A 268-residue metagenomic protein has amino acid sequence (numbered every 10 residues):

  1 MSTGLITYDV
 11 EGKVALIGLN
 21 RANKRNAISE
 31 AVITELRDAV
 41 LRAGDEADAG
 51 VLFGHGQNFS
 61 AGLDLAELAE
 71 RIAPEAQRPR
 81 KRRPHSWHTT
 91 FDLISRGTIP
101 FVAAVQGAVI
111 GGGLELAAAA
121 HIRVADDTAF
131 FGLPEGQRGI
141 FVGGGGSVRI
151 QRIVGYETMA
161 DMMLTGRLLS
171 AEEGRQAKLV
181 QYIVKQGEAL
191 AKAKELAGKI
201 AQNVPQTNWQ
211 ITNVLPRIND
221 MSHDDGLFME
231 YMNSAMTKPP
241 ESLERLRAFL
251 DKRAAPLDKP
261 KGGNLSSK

Functional and structural regions predicted by a protein language model:
M1-G12, A43, G166, S170-A171 (+2 more regions): C-terminal alpha-helix plus adjacent terminal tail
M1-H55, D92: Conserved CoA-thioester-binding segment of acyl-CoA-metabolizing enzymes
I17, L52, D64, L116-A118 (+3 more regions): Hydrophobic/aromatic residues within transmembrane alpha-helices of multi-pass small-molecule transporters
A31-E35, S86, L93, K192 (+2 more regions): Charged catalytic carboxylate motif
E46, G54-L93, G139, S222 (+1 more regions): Glycine- (often His-adjacent) and acidic-residue-rich active-site loop that binds/positions the CoA thioester
Q57-A61, I110-G111, G132, P256-L257: Short, active-site-adjacent cap segments at secondary-structure transitions
S86-T90, G146-R149, T158, Q210 (+2 more regions): Hydrophobic alpha-helical segments typical of transmembrane helices and their membrane-interface/capping positions
D92-Q206: Crotonase-fold acyl-CoA enzyme core
